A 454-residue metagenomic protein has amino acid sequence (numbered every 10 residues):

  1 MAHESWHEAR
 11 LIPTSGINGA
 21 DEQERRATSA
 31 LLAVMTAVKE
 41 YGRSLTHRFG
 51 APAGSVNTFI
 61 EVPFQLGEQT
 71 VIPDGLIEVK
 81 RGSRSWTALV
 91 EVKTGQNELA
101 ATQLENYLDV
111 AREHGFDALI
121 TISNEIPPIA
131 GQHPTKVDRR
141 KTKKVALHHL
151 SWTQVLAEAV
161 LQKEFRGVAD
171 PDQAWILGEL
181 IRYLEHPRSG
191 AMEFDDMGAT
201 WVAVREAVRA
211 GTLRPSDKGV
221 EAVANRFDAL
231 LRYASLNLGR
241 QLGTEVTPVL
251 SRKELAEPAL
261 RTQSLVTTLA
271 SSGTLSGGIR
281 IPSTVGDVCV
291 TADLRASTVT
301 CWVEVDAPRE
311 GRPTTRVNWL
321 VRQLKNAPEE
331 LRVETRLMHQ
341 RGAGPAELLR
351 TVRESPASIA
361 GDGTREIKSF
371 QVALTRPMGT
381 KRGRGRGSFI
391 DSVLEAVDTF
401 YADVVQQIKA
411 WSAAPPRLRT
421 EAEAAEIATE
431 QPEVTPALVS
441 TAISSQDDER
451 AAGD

Functional and structural regions predicted by a protein language model:
M1-D454: Charged, terminal alpha-helix-loop-beta segments that serve as non-catalytic nucleic-acid engagement and/or assembly
